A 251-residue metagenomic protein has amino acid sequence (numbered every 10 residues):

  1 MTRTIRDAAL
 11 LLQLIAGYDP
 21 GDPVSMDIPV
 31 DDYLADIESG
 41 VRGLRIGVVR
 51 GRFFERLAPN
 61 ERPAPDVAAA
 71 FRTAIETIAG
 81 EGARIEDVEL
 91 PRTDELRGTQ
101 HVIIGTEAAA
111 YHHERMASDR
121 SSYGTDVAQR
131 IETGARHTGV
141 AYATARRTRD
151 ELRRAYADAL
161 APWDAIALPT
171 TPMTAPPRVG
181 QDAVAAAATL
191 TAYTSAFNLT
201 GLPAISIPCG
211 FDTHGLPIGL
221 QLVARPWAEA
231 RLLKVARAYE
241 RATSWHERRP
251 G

Functional and structural regions predicted by a protein language model:
M1-R52, N60, A64, R72-E81 (+4 more regions): Structural helix-boundary/capping segments
D7, I15, R50-F54, L90-D94 (+2 more regions): Glycine-rich beta-alpha junction loops
F53-L57, L96, H112-L199, E247-P250: Serine-dependent amide/ester hydrolase catalytic core
A68, H101, G105, R146-R149: Amphipathic, non-transmembrane alpha-helical scaffold segments
R84-E89: General small-molecule cofactor/ligand-binding pocket signal
R97-H101, G180-Q181, P217-L220: Short secondary-structure transition/capping segments
R97-Y111: Charged, often glycine-rich, active-site loop that binds/positions anionic groups
V102-T106, A185-A186, V223-A224: Short, hinge-like loop/turn segments at secondary-structure boundaries
